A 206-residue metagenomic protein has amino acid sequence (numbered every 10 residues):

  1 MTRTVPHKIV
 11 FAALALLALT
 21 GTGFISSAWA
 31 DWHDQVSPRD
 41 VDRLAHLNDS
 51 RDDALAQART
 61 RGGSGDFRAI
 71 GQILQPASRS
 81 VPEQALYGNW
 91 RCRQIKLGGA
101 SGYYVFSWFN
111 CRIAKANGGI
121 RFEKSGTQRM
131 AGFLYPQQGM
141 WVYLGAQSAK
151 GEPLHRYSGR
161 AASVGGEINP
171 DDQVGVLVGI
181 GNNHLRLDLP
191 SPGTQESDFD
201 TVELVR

Functional and structural regions predicted by a protein language model:
T2, S26-A85: Amphipathic/hydrophobic helical signal segments and adjacent flexible N-terminal regions that mediate secretion
T2-A15: Bacterial N-terminal signal peptides that target proteins for export
A18-S27: C-terminal segment of classical bacterial N-terminal signal peptides
W29-A30, G98-V105, G118-I180, V205-R206: Contiguous, well-ordered beta-strand patches that form the walls/edges of small beta-barrel/beta-sandwich domains
G65-G119: Extracytoplasmic beta-rich ectodomain segments of secreted or membrane-anchored proteins
R91, R121, V142, H184-D188: General beta-strand recognition
V178, L185-E196: Short, exposed beta-strand-loop hairpins at the edges of beta-sheets in extracellular/periplasmic proteins
P192-R206: C-terminal/domain-terminus segments
